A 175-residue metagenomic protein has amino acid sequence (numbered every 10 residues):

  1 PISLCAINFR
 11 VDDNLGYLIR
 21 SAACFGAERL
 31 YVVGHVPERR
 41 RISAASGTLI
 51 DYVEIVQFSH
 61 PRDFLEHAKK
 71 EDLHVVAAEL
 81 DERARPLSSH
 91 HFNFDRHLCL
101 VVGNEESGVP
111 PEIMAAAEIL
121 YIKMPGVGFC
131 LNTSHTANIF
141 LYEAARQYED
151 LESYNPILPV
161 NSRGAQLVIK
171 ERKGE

Functional and structural regions predicted by a protein language model:
P1-E175: Post-transcriptional modification and biogenesis factors for structured RNAs of the translation apparatus
